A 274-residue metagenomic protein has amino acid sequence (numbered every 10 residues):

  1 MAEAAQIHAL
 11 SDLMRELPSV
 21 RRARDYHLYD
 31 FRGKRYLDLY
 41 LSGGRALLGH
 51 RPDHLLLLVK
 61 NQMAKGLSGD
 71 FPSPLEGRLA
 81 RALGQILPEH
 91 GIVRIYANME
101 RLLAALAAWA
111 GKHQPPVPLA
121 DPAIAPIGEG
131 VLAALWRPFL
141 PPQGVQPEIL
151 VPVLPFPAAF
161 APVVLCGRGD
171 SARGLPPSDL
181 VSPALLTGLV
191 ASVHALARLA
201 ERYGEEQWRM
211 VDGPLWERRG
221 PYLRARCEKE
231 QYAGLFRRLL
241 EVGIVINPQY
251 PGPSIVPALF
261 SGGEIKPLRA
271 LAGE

Functional and structural regions predicted by a protein language model:
M1-H27, L47, E76, A82 (+2 more regions): Active-site-adjacent loop/helix segments that line or gate small-molecule/cofactor pockets in enzymes
D30-F31: Short, acidic, Ser/Thr-enriched surface-loop or helix-capping motifs
K34, I127-G130, A134, L140-G144 (+2 more regions): Conserved C-terminal alpha-helix-loop-beta "cap" of PLP-dependent enzymes that closes/shapes the active-site mouth
Y36-L37, L41-P74, R81-V93: Glycine-rich phosphate-binding segment of PLP-dependent enzymes
D70-G77, V93-E100, V153-P155: Active-site nucleophile and cofactor-binding loops and adjacent substrate-binding regions of central metabolic enzymes
G84-D121: Short loop-beta-helix segment that forms the pyridoxal 5′-phosphate
L103, P118-V153: Conserved PLP phosphate-binding loop immediately N-terminal to the Schiff-base lysine helix in PLP-dependent enzymes
W136-E230: Active-site C-terminal subdomain of aminotransferase-like
